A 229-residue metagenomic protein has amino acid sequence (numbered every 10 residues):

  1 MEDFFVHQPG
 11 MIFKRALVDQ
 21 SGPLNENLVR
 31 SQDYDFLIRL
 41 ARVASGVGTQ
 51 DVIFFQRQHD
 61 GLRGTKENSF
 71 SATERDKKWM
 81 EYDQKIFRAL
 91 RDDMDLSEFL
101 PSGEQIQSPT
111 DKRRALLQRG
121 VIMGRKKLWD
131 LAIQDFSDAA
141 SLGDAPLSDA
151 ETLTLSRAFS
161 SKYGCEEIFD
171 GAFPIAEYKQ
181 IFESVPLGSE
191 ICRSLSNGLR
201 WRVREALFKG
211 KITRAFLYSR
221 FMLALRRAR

Functional and structural regions predicted by a protein language model:
M1-I86, M94, E98, P109: Conserved nucleotide-sugar donor-binding catalytic segment
Q58-R229: C-terminal subregions of glycosyltransferases and related glycan-biosynthesis enzymes
